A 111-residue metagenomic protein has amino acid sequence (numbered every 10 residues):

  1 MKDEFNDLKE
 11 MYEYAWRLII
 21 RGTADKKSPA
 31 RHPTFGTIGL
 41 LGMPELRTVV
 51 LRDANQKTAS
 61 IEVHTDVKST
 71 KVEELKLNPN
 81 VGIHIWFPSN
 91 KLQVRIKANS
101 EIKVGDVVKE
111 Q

Functional and structural regions predicted by a protein language model:
M1-Q111: Binding-site signature for planar aromatic cofactors or substrates
